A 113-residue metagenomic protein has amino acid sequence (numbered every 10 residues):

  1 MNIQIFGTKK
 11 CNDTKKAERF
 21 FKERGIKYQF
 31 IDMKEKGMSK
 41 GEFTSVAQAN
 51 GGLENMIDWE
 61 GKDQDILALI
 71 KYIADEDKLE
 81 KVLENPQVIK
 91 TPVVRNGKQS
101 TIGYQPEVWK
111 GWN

Functional and structural regions predicted by a protein language model:
M1-R24, Y28-M33: Local sequence-structure signature of Cys/Sec-based thiol-disulfide redox active-site neighborhoods
M33-N113: Thiol/selenol-based redox catalytic cores and closely related redox-interacting motifs
